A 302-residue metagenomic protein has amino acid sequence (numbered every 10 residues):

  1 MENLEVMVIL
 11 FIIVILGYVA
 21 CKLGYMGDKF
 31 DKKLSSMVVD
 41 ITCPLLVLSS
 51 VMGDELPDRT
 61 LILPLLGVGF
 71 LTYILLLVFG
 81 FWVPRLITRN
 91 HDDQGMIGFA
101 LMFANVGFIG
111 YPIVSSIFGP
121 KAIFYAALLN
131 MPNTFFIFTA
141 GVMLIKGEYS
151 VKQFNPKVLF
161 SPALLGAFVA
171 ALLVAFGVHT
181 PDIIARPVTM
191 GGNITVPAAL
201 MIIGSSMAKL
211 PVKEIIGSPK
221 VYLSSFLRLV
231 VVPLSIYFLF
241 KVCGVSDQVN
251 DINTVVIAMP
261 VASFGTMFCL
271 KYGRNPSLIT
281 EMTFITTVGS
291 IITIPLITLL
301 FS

Functional and structural regions predicted by a protein language model:
M1-S302: Alpha-helical transmembrane segments of multi-pass small-molecule/ion transporters
